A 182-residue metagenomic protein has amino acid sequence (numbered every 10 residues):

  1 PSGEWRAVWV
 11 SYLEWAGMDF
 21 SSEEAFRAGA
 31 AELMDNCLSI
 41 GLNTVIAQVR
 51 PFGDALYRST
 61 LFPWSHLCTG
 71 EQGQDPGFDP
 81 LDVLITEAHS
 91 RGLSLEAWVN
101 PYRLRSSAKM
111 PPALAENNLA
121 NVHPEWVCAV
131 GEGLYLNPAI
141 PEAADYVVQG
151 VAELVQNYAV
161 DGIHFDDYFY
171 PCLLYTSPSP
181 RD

Functional and structural regions predicted by a protein language model:
W5, S11, W15-S21, Y102-E153: Active-site-adjacent "subsite" loops/lids of carbohydrate-active enzymes
A7, T44-V49, P80-V127, H164: Glycine-rich, aromatic-flanked loop segments that form ligand/cofactor-binding clefts across common enzyme folds
L13-W15, R50-F52, N100-Y102, Y168-Y170: Active-site beta-loop-alpha junctions enriched in small/polar residues
G29-G53: Catalytic domains of carbohydrate-active enzymes, especially glycoside hydrolases
N36, E87, Y135-Y168: An active-site-proximal structural segment forming one wall of the substrate-binding cleft that immediately precedes
V49-T69, C172-L174: Glycine-rich, proline-tolerant flexible connector loops at the mouths of alpha/beta enzymes
C68-L84: Aromatic/His-enriched, Gly/Pro-containing loop or helix-boundary segments that lie immediately adjacent to catalytic
Y175-D182: Conserved small/polar residues in nucleotide/adenosyl-binding loops
